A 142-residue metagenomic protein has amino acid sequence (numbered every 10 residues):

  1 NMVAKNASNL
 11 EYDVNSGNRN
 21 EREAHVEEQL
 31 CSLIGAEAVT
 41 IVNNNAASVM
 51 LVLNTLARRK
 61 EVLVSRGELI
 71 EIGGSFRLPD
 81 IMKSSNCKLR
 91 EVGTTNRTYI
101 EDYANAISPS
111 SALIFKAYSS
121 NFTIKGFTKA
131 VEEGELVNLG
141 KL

Functional and structural regions predicted by a protein language model:
N1-S16, E28: Glycine-rich phosphate-binding segment of PLP-dependent enzymes
N15-L142: Conserved PLP-enzyme active-site core in the AAT-like
